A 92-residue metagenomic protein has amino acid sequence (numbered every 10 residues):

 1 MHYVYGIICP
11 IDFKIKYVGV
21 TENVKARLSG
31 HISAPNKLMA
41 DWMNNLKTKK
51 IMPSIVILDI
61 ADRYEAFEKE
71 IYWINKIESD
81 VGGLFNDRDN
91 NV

Functional and structural regions predicted by a protein language model:
M1-V92: Structure-specific nucleic-acid interaction/processing domains
